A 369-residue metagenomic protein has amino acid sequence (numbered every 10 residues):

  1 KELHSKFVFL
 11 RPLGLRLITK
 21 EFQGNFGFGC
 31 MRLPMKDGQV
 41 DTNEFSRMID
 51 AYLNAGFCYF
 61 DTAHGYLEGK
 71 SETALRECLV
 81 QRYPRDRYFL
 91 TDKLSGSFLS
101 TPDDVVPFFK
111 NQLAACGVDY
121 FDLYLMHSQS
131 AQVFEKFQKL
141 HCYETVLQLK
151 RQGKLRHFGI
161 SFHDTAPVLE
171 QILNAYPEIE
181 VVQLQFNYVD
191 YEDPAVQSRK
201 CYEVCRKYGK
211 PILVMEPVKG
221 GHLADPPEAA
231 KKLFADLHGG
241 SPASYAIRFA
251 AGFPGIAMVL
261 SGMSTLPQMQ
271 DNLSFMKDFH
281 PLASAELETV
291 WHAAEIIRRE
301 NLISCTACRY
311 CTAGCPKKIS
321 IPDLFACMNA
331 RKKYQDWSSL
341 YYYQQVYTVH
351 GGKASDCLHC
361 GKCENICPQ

Functional and structural regions predicted by a protein language model:
K1-Y88, T145, R151: N-terminal binding-site loop/beta-alpha segment at the start of enzyme catalytic domains that lines or forms
G29, A63, Y124-H127, S161 (+3 more regions): Conserved residues at the C-terminal ends of beta-strands
K36-D37, D50, S97-V218, D225-K231 (+2 more regions): Glycine/proline-rich, positively charged, aromatic-decorated active-site loop/lid region on the catalytic face
L53, F57-C58, E77, K200-Q369: Structured C-terminal cap/extension of enzyme domains
Y59-Y66, R156-I160, Q183, M258-L260: Short catalytic-loop micro-motif centered on adjacent basic/acidic residues
D61-T62, D92, V214: Hydrophobic residues in well-ordered beta-strands that form the structural core
Y66, K70, H163-D164, S264 (+1 more regions): Short beta->alpha linker loops
Y66, R82-D103, H127: Structural motif corresponding to the early beta-alpha repeats
